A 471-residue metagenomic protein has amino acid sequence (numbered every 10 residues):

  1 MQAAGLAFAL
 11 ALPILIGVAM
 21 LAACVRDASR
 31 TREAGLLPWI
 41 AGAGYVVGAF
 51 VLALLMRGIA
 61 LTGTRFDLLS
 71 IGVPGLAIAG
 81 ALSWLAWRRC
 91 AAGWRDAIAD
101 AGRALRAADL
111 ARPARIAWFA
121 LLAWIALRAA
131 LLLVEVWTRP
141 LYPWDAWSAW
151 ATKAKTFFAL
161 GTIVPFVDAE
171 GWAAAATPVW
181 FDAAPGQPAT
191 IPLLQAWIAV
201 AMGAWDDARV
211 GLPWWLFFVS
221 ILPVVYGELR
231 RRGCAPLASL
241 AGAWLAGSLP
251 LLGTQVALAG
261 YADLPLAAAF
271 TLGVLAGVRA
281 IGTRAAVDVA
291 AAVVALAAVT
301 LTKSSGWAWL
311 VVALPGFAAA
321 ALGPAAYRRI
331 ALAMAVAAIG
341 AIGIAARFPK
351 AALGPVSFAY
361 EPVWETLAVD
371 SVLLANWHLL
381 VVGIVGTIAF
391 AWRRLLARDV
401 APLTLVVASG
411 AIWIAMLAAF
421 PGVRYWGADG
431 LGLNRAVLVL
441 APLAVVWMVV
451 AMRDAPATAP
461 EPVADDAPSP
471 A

Functional and structural regions predicted by a protein language model:
M1-L110, L417, R453: Membrane-embedded, hydrophobic transmembrane alpha-helices
T31, G35-W39, W205-D207, V225-S248 (+1 more regions): Transmembrane-helix signature of polytopic, membrane-embedded enzymes that assemble or transfer cell-envelope glycans
F66-L132, W392-L405, P462, D466-A471: Start-transfer (signal-anchor) and selected internal transmembrane alpha helices of multi-pass inner/ER membrane
I78-R88, R209-R232, L272: Transmembrane-helix motifs of polytopic, lipid-linked glycan transferases
D100-A107, W309-A335: Perimembrane helix-loop-helix junctions
A108-R112, R230-A238, T283-A286, L322-A331 (+1 more regions): Membrane-interface helix-loop-helix junctions at transmembrane boundaries of multi-pass membrane enzymes, predominantly
A196, F218-L229, A318-A319, W377-A411 (+1 more regions): Hydrophobic, aromatic-rich transmembrane alpha-helices and their immediate juxtamembrane boundary segments
G242, Q255, A276-G277, D288-S304 (+1 more regions): Membrane-interface alpha helices of multi-pass inner-membrane proteins
